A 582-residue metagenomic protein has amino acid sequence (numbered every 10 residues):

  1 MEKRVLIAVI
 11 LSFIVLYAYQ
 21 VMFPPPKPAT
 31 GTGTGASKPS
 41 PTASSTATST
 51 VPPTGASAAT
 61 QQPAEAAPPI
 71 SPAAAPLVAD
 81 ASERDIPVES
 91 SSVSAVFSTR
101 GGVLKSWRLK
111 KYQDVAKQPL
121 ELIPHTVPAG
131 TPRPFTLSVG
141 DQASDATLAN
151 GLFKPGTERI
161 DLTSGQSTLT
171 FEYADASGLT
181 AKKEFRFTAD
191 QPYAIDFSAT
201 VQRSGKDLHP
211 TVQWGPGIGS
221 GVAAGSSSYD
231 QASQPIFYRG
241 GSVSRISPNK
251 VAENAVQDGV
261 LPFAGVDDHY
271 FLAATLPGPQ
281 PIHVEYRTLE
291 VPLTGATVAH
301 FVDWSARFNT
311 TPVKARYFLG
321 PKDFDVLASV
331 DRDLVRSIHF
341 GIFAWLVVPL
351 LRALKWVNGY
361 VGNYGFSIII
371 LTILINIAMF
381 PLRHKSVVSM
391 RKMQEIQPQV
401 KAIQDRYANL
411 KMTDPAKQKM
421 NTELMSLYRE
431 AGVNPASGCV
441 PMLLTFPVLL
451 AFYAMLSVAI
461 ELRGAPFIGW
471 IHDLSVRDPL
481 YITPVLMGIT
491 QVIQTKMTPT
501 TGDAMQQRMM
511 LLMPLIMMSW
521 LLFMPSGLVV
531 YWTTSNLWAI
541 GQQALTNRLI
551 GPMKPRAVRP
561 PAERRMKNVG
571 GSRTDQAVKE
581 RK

Functional and structural regions predicted by a protein language model:
M1-S40, F97, F197-T200, V212-G215 (+4 more regions): Helix-loop-helix
V5, P69-P72, V78-A81, T168-F171 (+7 more regions): Short secondary-structure boundary micro-motifs
V21-T126, F171, E184, R565-K582: Juxtamembrane extramembrane loops of integral membrane proteins
P24-P28, P39-P41, P52-P53, P63 (+27 more regions): Proline-rich intrinsically disordered, low-complexity coils
A58-E65, I70-A73, T147-L148, I160-Q166 (+4 more regions): Generic detector of short, locally flexible boundary/turn motifs and exposed helical patches
D85-R336: Soluble non-transmembrane domains of integral membrane proteins
